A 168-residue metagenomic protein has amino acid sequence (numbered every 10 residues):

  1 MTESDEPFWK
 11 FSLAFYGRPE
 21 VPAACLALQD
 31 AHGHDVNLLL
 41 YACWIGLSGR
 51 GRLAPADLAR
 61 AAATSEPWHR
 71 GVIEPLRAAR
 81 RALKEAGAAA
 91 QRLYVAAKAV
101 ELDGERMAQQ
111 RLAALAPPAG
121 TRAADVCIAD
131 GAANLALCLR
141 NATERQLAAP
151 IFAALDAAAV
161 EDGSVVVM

Functional and structural regions predicted by a protein language model:
M1-D5: Active-site-proximal helix-loop elements at catalytic-domain edges
P7-P19, V160-G163, M168: Acidic, glycine/proline-rich low-complexity segments that act as flexible tails and inter-domain linkers
S12, A62, Y94-A97: Short alpha-helical scaffolding segments that buttress acidic/His motifs in well-ordered protein cores
P22-A63: N-terminal interaction modules that seed assembly of large macromolecular complexes
A24, H34-L40, V72-P75, A96 (+1 more regions): Residue-level detector of well-ordered alpha-helical segments, enriched for hydrophobic/aromatic packing positions
R60-P75, L137-R140: Short, mixed-charge aromatic SLiMs
R81-A158: A charged, amphipathic interaction segment
